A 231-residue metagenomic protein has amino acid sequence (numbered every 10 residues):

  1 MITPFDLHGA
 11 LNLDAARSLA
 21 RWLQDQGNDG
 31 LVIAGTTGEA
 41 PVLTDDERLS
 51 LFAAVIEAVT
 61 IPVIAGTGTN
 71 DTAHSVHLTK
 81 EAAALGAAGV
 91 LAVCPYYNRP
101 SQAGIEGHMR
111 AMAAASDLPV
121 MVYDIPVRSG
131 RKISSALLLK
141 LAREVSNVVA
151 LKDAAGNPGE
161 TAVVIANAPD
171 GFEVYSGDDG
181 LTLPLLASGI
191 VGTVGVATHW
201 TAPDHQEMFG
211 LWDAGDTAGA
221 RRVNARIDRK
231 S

Functional and structural regions predicted by a protein language model:
T3-K132, K140, V148: Active-site beta->alpha loop and helix N-cap motifs at the rims of alpha/beta catalytic domains
D71-A84, T161-V164, G180-S188: Catalytic cores of alpha/beta
V90-L91, S146-G156, F172-D178: Catalytic beta/alpha-barrel core
Y123-D124, L141-V145, K152-P158, N167: Acidic/histidine-rich catalytic cores of soluble enzymes
S176-D178, V191-A197: Short acidic/histidine-rich active-site segments
H199-Q206: Active-site pocket-lining segment
W212-G219: Short helix-adjacent coil turns
K230-S231: Conserved small/polar residues in nucleotide/adenosyl-binding loops
